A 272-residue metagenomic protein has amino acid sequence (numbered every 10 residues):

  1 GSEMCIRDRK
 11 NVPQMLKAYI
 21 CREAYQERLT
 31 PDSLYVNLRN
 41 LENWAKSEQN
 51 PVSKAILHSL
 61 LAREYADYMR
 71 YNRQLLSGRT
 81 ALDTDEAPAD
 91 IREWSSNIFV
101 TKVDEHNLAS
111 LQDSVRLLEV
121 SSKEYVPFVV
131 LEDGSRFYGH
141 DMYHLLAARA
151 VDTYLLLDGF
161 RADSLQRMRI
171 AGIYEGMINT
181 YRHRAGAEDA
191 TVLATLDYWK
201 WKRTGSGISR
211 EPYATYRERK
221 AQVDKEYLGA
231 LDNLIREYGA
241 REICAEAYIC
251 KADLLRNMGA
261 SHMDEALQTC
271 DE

Functional and structural regions predicted by a protein language model:
G1-I6: Short, small-residue-biased leader/transition segments that mark boundaries at the very start of proteins
R7-R9, N43-P51, I178-A187, D232-E242 (+2 more regions): Solenoid-like repeat scaffolds
K10-N11, N50, S96, S135 (+4 more regions): Short coil/turn linker motifs that delimit alpha-helical repeat modules in TPR/alpha-solenoid proteins
V12-Y25, K54-L76, V120-A162, A185-P212 (+1 more regions): Amphipathic alpha-helical repeat scaffolds of TPR domains
L16, Y35, A55-S59, T101-D104 (+5 more regions): Conserved positions within tetratricopeptide repeat
R28-E48, Y68-D133, L155-M168, T204-G229 (+1 more regions): Short coil/linker segments at helix-helix boundaries
R167-M177: Amphipathic alpha-helical segments within extended alpha-helical solenoids and repeat-rich scaffolds in large
D189-T191, T204-E272: Extracellular polysaccharide-recognition and catalytic grooves
